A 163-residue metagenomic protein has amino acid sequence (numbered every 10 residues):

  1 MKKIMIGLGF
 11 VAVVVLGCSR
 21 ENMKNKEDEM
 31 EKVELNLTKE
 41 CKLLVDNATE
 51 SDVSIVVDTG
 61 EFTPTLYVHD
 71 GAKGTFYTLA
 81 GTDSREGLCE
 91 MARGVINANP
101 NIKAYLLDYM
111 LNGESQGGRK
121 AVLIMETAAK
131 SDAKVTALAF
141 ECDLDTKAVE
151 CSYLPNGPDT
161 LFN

Functional and structural regions predicted by a protein language model:
I4-V13: Sec-dependent N-terminal signal peptides
V15-G17: C-terminal motif of bacterial Sec signal peptides marking the signal peptidase cleavage site
R20: Short, conserved catalytic or interaction motifs in soluble domains
M23-G60, D70-M91, S152-N163: Polybasic/polar functional segments that serve as interface/processing modules
T65-H69, L123-M125: Short beta-strand scaffold segments in enzyme catalytic cores
T75-R119: Mature extracytoplasmic domains of secretory-pathway proteins
K103-N163: Low-complexity intrinsically disordered segments
